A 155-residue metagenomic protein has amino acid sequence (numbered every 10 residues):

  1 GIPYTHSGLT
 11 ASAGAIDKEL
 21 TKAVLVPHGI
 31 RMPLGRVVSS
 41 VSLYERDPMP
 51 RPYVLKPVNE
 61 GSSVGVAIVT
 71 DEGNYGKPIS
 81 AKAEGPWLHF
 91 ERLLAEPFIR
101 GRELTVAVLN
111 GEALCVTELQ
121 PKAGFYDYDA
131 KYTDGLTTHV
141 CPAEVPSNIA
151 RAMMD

Functional and structural regions predicted by a protein language model:
G1-P3, H28: Alpha-helix C-terminal capping segments
P3-G8, P57: Short beta-strands and strand-loop turn motifs
Y4, V66-V69, Y126-Y128, Y132: Short clusters of hydrophobic/aromatic residues that line enzyme substrate/ligand-binding pockets
H6-S7, S62-V64, T137-V140: Short small-residue beta-strand/loop micro-motif enriched in glycine and branched aliphatics
L9-A13, E118-P121: Short, acidic/turn-prone active-site loops that include or flank metal/cofactor- and phosphate-binding residues
S12-R102: Active-site nucleotide/adenylate-binding loops and adjacent lid/helix of ATP-dependent enzymes
N74-M153: Phosphate-binding site of ATP-dependent enzymes
